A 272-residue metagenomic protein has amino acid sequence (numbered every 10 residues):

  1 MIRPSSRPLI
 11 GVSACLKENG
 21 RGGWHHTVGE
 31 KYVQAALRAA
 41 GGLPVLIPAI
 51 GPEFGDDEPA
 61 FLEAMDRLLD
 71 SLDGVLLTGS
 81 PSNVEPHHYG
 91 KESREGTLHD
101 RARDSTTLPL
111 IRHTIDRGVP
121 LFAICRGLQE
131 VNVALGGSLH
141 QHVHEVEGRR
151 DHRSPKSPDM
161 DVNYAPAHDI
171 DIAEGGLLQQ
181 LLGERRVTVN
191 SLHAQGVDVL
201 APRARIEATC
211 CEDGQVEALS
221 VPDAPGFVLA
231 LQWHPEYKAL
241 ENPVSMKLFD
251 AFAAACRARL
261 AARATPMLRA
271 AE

Functional and structural regions predicted by a protein language model:
M1-F122, V133-H140, H144-L181, T188 (+4 more regions): N-terminal beta1-alpha1 cap of cysteine-dependent amidohydrolase-like domains
A123, L128: Glycine-rich beta-to-alpha active-site loop
L229-Q232: Active-site-proximal beta-strand elements of phosphoester/diester hydrolases
